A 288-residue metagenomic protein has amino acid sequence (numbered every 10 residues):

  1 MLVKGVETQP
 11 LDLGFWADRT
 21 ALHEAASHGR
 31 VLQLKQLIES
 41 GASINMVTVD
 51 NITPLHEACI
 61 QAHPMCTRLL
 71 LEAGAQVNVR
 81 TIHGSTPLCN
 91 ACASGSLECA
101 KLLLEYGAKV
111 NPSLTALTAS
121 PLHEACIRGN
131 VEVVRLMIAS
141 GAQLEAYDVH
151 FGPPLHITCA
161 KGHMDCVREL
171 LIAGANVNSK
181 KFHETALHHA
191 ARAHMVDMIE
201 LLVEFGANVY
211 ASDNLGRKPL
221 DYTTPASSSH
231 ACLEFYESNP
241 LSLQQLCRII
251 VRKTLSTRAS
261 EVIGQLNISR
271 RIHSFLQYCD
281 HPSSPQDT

Functional and structural regions predicted by a protein language model:
W16-A17, V49-D50, I82-H83, A116-L117 (+3 more regions): Ankyrin repeat start-site detector
F205, Y210-T288: Cullin-RING E3 adaptor/co-adaptor recruitment helices
